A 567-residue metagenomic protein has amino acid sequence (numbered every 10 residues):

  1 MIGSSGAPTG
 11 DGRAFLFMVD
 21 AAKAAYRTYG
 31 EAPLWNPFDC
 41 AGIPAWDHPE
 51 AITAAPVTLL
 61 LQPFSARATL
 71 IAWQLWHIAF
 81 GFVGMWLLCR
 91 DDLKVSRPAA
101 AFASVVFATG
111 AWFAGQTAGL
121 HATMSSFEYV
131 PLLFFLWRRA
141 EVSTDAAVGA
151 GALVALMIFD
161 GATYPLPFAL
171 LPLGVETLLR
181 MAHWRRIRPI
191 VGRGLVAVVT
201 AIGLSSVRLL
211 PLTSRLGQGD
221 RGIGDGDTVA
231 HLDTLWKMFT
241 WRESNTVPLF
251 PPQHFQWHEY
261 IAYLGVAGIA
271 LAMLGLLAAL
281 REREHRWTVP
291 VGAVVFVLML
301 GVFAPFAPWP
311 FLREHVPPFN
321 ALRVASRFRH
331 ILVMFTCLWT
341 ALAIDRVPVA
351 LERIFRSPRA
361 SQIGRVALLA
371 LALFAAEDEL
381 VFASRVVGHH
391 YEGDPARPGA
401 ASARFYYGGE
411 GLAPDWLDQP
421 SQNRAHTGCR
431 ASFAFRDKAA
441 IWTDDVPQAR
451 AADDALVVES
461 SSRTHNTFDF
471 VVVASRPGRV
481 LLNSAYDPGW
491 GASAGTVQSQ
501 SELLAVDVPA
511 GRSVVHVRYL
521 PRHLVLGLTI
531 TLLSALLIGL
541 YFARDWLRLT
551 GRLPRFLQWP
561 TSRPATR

Functional and structural regions predicted by a protein language model:
M1-F82, V105-E128, T228-F255, V302-W309: Membrane-interface coil-to-helix junctions
T9, A14-R27, E31-L34, D39 (+6 more regions): Periplasmic/ER-lumenal interhelical loops and adjacent helix-loop junctions in multi-pass membrane proteins
W76, F80-D92, R97-A182, R193-L212 (+2 more regions): Membrane-embedded helix bundles of polyisoprenyl
G174, L195-I202, L338, I344-L380: Signature aromatic-anchored transmembrane alpha helix within multi-pass, membrane-resident enzymes that catalyze glycan
H183-G194, A272-P308, I354-P358: Membrane-interface helix-loop-helix junctions at transmembrane boundaries of multi-pass membrane enzymes, predominantly
R186-T213, D225, T288-F296, A367-F374: Hydrophobic alpha-helical membrane-interfacial segments at the cytosolic entry of transmembrane helices
L368-Y391, R404, D545: Transmembrane alpha-helical segments
T443-P564: Active-site-proximal, structured, solvent-exposed surfaces of multi-pass membrane proteins that position macromolecular
